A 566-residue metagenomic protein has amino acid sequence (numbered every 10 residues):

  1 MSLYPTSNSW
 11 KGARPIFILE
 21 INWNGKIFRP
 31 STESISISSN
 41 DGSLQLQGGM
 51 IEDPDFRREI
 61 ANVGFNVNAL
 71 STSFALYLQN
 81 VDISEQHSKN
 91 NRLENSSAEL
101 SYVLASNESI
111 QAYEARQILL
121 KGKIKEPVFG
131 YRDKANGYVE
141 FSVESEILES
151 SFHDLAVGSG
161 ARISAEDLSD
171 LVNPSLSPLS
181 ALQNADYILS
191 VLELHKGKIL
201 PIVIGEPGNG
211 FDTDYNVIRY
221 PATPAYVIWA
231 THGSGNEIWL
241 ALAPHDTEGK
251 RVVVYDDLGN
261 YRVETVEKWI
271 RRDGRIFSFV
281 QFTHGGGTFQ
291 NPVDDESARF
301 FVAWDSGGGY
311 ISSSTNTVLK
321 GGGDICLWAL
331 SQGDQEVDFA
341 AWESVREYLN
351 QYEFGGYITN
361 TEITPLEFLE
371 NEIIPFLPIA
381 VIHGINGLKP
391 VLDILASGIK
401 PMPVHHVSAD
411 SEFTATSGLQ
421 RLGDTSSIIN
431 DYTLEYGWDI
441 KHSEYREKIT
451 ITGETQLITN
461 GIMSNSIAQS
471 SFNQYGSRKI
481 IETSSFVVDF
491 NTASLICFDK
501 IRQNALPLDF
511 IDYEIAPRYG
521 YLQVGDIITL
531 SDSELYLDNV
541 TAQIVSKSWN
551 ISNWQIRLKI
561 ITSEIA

Functional and structural regions predicted by a protein language model:
M1-S43, Q47-H87, N91-R116, V128-T247 (+1 more regions): C-terminal extracytoplasmic interaction modules
I21, I228-T231, V252-D256, I270: Short aromatic-centered micro-motifs
I124, V266, I544-S546: Conserved hydrophobic positions within beta-strands
V253-D334: Surface-exposed interaction regions enriched in Ser/Thr/Asp/Glu that occur as long low-complexity tracts or repetitive
